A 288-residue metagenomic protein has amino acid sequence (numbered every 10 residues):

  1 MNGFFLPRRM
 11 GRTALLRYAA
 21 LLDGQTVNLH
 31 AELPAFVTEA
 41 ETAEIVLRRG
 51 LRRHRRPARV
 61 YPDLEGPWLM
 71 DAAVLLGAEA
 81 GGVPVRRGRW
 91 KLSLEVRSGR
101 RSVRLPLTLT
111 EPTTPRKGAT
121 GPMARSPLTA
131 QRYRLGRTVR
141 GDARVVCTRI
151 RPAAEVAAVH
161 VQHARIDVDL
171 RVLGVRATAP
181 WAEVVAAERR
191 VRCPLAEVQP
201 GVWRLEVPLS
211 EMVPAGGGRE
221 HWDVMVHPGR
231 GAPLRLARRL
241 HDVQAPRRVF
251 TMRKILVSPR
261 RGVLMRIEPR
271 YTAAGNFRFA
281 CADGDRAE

Functional and structural regions predicted by a protein language model:
M1-E288: Basic, ligand-binding patches in group-transfer machinery, especially extracytoplasmic/periplasmic segments
